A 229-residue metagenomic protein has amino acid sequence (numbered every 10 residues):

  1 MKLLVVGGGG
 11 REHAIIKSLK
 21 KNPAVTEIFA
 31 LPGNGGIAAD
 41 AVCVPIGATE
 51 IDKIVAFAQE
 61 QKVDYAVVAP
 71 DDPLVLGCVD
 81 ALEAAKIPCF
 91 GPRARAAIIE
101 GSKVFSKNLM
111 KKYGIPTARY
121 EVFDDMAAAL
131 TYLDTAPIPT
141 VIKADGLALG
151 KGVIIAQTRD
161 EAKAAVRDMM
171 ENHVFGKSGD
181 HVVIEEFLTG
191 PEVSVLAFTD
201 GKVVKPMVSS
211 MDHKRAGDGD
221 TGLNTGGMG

Functional and structural regions predicted by a protein language model:
M1-A94, A127: ATP-binding N-terminal substructure of ATP-dependent carboxylate-amine bond-forming enzymes
G7, F123, V153-T158, A197-D200 (+1 more regions): Short beta-strand-to-turn element immediately C-terminal to the catalytic PLP-Schiff-base lysine in fold type I
A38-A41, V55, I98-V104, G217-G219: Short, charged, surface-exposed secondary-structure boundary motifs
F90-G152: A conserved helix-loop-beta module that forms one wall/lid of the active-site cleft in ATP-utilizing catalytic domains
P116-R119, P139-I142, A156-S194: Conserved ATP-binding module of the ATP-grasp superfamily
M169-H173, L188-G229: Phosphate-binding core of ATP-grasp and ATP-grasp-like enzymes
